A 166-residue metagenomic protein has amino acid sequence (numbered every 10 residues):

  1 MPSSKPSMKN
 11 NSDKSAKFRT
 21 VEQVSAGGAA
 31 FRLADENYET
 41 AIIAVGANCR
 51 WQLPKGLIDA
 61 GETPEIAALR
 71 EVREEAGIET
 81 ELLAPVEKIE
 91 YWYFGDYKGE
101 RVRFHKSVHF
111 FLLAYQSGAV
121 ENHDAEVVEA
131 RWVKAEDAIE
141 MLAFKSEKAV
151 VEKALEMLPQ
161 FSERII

Functional and structural regions predicted by a protein language model:
M1-D35, E100: Acidic, metal-coordinating catalytic segment for phosphate/diphosphate chemistry, firing primarily on the Nudix
V24-A26, Y38, K106-H109, V128: Change "...and in nucleic-acid phosphodiester-cleaving endonucleases..." to "...and in nucleic-acid processing enzymes
E36-E81: Conserved Nudix-box catalytic region and its N-terminal flanking loop in Nudix hydrolases and closely related
Q52, H105, W132: Short aromatic/basic micro-patch
G77-G118: Active-site segment of metal-dependent pyrophosphate-handling enzymes, primarily the Nudix hydrolase catalytic core
F110, A114-V151: NUDIX/MutT-family hydrolases
K153-F161: C-terminal alpha-helix
